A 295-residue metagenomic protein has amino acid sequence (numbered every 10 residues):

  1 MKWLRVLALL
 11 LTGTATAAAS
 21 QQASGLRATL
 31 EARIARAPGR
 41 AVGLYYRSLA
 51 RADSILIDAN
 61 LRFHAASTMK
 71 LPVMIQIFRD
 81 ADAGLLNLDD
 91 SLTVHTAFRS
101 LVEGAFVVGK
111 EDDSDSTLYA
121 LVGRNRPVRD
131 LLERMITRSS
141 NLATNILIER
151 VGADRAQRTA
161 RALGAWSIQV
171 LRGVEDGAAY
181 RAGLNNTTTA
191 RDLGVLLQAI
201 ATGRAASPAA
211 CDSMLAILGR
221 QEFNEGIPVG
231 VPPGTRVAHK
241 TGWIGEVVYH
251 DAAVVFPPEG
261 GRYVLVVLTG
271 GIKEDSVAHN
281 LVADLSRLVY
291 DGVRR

Functional and structural regions predicted by a protein language model:
K2-L9: Sec-dependent signal peptide recognition, specifically the positively charged N-region followed immediately by
Q22-R33, G39, R150-G152, V195-G226 (+3 more regions): Structured C-terminal helix/loop/strand segments within mature extracytoplasmic catalytic/sensor domains
A32-F63: Short, conserved catalytic-motif segment at the N-terminal edge
A41, R124-V128, L132, R138-T202: Mid-domain, small-residue-enriched loop/turn segments at the edges of structured enzyme/sensor domains
R47-A50, N87-E111, R150-G152, I217: Acidic helix-start/capping segments at beta-turn-to-alpha-helix junctions
A52, H64-A97, E103, M135 (+2 more regions): Active-site SXXK
R99-N145: Conserved catalytic neighborhood of penicillin-recognizing serine enzymes
